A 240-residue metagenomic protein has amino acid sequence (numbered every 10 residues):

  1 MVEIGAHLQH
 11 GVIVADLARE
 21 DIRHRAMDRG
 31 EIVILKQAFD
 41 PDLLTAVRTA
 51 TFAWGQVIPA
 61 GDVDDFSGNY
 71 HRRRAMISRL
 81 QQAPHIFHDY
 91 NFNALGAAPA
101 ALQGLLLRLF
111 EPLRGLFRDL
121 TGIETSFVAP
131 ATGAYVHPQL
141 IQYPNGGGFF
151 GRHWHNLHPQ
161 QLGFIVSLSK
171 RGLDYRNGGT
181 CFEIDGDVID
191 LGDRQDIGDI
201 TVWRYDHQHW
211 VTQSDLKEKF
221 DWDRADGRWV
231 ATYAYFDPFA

Functional and structural regions predicted by a protein language model:
M1-G30: Fe(II)/2-oxoglutarate
V33-F39: Short amphipathic
F39, R74-H137: Signature of the catalytic double-stranded beta-helix
F52-D64: Cytochrome P450 catalytic domain signature, combining two hallmark sequence patches
V128-G133, H153-H158, G172: Short, conserved, surface-exposed binding loops centered on an aromatic residue
L140-N156, S169: Conserved short histidine dyad/triad with adjacent acidic residue
Q160, S169-A240: Catalytic core of Fe(II)/2-oxoglutarate
